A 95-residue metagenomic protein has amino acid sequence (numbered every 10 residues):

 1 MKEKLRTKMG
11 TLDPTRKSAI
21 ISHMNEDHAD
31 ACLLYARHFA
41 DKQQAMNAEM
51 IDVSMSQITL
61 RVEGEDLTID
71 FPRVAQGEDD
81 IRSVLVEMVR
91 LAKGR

Functional and structural regions predicted by a protein language model:
M1-R95: Binding-site signature for planar aromatic cofactors or substrates
